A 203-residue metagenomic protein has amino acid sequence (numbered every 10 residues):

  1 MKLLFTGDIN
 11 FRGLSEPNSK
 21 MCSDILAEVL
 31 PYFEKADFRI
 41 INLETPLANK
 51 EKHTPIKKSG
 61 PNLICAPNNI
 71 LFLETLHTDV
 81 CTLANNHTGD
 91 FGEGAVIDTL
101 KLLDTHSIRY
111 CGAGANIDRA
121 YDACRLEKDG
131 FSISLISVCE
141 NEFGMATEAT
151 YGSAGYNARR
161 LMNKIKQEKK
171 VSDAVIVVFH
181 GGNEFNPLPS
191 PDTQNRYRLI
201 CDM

Functional and structural regions predicted by a protein language model:
M1-L3: Bacterial Sec-exported substrate-binding components of ABC uptake systems
F5, F11, C22-V80, K101 (+2 more regions): Catalytic alpha-helical scaffold of carbohydrate-active enzymes acting on polysaccharides/glycoconjugates
D8, I41, L83, H87 (+2 more regions): Divalent metal-coordination and catalytic microenvironments
I9-R12, T45-A48, H87-D90, N116-D118 (+2 more regions): Solvent-exposed loop/turn segments at secondary-structure junctions within structured extracellular/periplasmic domains
L14-E28, G60-L63, R125-V177, N183 (+1 more regions): Binuclear metal-dependent hydrolase catalytic cores centered on His/Asp/Glu-rich metal-binding motifs
A36-A48, I165-L188: Short acidic, glycine-rich surface-loop motifs adjacent to enzyme active sites
K50-E74, A174-M203: Active-site-proximal segments of metal-dependent phosphoesterases and phosphodiesterases across multiple
V80-L135: Active-site-adjacent helix-turn-beta-strand microarchitecture at beta-sheet edges that either contains or buttresses
